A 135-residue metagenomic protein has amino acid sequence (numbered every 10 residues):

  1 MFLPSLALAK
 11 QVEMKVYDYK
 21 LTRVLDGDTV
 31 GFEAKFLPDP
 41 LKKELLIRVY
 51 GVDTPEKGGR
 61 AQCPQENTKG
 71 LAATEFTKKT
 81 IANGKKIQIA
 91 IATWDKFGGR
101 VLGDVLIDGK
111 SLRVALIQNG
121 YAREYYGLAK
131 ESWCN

Functional and structural regions predicted by a protein language model:
S5-N135: Small beta-barrel nucleic-acid-binding modules, primarily SNase/OB-fold domains and secondarily Tudor-like barrels
